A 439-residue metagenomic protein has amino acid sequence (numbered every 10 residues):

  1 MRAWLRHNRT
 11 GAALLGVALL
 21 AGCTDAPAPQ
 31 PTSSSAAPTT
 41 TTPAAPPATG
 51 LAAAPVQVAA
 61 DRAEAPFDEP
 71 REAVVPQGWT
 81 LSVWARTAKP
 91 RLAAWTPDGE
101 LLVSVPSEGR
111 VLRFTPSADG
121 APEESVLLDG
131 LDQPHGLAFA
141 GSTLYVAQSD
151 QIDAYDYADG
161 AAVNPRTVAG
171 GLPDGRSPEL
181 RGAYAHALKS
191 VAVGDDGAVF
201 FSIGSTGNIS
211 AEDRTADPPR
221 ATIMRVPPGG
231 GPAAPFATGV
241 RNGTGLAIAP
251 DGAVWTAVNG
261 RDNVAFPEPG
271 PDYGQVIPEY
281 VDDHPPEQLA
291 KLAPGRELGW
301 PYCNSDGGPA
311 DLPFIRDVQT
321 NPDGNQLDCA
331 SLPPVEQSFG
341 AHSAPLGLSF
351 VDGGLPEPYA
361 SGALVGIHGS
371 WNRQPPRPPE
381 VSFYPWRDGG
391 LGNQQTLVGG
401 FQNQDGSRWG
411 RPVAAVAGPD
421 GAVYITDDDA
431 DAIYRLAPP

Functional and structural regions predicted by a protein language model:
L19-G22: C-terminal motif of bacterial Sec signal peptides marking the signal peptidase cleavage site
T24-G50: Short, low-complexity, disordered segments immediately C-terminal to signal peptides in bacterial exported proteins
P43-V74, L188, S205-S210, V226-G229 (+4 more regions): Beta-propeller domain segments
T87-D98, D129-A147, S177-A198, T238-A253 (+3 more regions): Beta-rich, blade/repeat-based domains predominating in secreted/periplasmic proteins but also intracellular
L102-S104, V146, V199-S202, W255-V258 (+2 more regions): Residue position within the beta-strands of beta-propeller blades
V105-S107, S149-Q151, Y157, G204-T206 (+4 more regions): Short loop/turn segments immediately following the C-termini of beta-strands
D150-V193, S205-N208: Asp-box/WD-like beta-propeller blade repeats and closely related beta-sheet repeat scaffolds
V416-P439: Blade-level signature of beta-propeller repeat domains, shared across WD40, Kelch, NHL, RCC1 and BNR/Asp-box propellers
